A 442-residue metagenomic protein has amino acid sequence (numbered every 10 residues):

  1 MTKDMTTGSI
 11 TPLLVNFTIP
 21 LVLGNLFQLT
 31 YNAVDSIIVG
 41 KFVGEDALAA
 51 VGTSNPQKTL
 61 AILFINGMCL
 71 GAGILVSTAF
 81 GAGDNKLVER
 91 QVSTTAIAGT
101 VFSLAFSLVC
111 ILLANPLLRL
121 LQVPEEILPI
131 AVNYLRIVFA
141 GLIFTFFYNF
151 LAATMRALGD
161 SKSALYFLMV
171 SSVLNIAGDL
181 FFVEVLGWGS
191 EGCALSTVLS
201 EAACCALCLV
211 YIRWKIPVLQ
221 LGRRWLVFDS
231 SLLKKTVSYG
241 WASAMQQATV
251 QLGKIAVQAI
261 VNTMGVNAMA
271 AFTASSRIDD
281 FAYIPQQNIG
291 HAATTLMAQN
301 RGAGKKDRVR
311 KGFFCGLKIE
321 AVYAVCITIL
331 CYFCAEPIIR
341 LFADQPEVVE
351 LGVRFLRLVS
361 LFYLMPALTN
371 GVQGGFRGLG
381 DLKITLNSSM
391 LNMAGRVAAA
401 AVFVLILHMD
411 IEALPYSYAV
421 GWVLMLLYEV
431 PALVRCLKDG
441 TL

Functional and structural regions predicted by a protein language model:
M1-T18, V76-G141, V185-W241, M297-F362 (+1 more regions): Short alpha-helical transmembrane segments in multi-pass integral membrane proteins
M5-V43, T59-G71, L75, T100-S107 (+5 more regions): N-terminal transmembrane alpha-helices
N16-D35, I137, Y148, S171 (+5 more regions): Transmembrane helical elements of multi-pass membrane transporters/channels
L26, T30-A49, L118-E125, F181-W188 (+6 more regions): Helix-terminus/linker motif at the lipid-water interface of multi-pass membrane proteins
Q28, N32-V39, I62-C69, G73 (+18 more regions): Alpha-helical transmembrane segments and their lipid-water interface positions in multi-pass membrane proteins
V43-P56, A131, L135, A194 (+3 more regions): Small-residue hotspots at the loop-to-helix junctions and early N-terminal turns of transmembrane alpha-helices
L48-L108, T145-A164, A271-A335, P366-G380 (+1 more regions): Small-residue-rich hydrophobic transmembrane alpha-helices
C69, I137-R156, A164-S172, C193-C208 (+4 more regions): Short runs within selected transmembrane alpha-helices of multi-pass transporters and secretion channels
